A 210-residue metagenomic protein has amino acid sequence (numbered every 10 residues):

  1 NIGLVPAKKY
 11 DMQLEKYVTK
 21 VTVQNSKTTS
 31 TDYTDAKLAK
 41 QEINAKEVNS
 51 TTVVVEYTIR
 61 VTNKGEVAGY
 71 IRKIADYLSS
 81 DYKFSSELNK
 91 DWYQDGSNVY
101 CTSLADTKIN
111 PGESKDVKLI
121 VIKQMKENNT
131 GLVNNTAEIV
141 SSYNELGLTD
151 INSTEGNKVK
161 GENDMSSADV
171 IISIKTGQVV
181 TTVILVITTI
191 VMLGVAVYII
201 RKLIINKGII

Functional and structural regions predicted by a protein language model:
N1-A36, G131, T136-Q178: Extracellular/luminal low-complexity Ser/Thr/Pro-rich, glycosylation-prone repeat/linker regions
G3-A7, V53, S103-G131, S141-E145: Low-complexity, intrinsically disordered segments enriched in Ser/Thr together with acidic residues
K8, N63-V67, L78, M125 (+1 more regions): Short, acidic/polar linear motifs in exposed loop/turn regions
Q13, V54-T58, K73, S114-I122 (+2 more regions): Intrinsic-disorder/low-complexity, polar/charged segments enriched in Ser/Thr/Lys/Arg/Asp/Glu/Gln
D35-Y70: Short beta-strand elements of extracellular/lumenal beta-sandwich folds
G69-P111, T149, S153, M192: A surface/secretory-pathway sequence property marking extracellular, secreted, or lumenal proteins enriched
S173-T189: Juxtamembrane/start-of-transmembrane alpha-helix segments at the extracytoplasmic/lumenal side of membrane anchors
I190-I210: C-terminal membrane-anchoring or membrane-association module
